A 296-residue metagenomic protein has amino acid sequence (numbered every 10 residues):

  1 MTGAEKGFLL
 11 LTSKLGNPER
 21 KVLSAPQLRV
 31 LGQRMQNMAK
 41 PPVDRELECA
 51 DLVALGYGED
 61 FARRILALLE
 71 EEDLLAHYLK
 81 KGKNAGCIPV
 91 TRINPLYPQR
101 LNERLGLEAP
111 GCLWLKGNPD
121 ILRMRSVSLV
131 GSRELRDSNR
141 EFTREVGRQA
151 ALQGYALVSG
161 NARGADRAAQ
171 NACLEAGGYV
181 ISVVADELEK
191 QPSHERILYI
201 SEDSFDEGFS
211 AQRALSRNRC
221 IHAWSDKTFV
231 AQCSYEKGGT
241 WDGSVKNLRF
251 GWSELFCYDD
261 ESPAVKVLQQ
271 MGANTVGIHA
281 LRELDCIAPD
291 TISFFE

Functional and structural regions predicted by a protein language model:
M1-I93: Short, small/acidic-rich helices and loops at N termini and domain boundaries of DNA replication/processing enzymes
M1-V22, D44, R92-E296: Glycine-biased, small-residue-rich flexible motifs in mid-sequence functional cores and linkers
